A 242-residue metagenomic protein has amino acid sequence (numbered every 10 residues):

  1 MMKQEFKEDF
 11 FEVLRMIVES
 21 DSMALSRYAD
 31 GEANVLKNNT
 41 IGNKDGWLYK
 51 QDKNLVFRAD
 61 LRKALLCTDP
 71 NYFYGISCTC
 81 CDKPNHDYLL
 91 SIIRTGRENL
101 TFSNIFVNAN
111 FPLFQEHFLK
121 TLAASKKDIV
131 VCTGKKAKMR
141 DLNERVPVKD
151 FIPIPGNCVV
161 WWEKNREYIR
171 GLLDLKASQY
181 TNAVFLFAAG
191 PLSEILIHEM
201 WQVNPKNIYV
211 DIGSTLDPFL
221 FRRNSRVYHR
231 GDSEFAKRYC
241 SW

Functional and structural regions predicted by a protein language model:
M1-R145: Electropositive, gly/pro-rich neighborhoods at or near active sites that engage anionic ligands
E8-E12, V56-K63, K164-A177, S193-E194: A short, acidic, amphipathic alpha-helical segment used as a generic capping/interface helix at domain edges
C78, I152-P155, G213: Residues at the C-termini of beta-strands that transition into short coil/loop
C81, G156-C158, L216: Residue-level detector of flexible, active-site-proximal loop/helix-junction positions within diverse enzyme catalytic
L122-A123, V130, I169-A177, Y228-W242: A polyampholytic, Gly/Pro-enriched intrinsically disordered region
D128, A183-V184: Structural motif
N143, P147-A183: A mid-sequence, solvent-exposed acidic-amphipathic segment
A188, L192-W242: C-terminal functional extensions of proteins
